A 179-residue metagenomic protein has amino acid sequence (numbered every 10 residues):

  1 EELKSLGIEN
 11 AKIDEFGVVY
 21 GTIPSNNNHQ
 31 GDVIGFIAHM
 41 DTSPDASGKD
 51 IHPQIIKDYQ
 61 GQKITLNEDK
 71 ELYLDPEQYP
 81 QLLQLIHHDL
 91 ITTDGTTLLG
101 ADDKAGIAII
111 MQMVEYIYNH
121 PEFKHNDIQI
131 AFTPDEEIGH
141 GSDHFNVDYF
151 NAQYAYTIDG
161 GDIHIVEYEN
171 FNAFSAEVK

Functional and structural regions predicted by a protein language model:
E1-D89: Acidic/His- and Gly-rich active-site-bordering loop/insert found across diverse amide/peptide-bond hydrolases
L83-K179: Acidic/histidine-rich catalytic neighborhood of metal-dependent amide-processing enzymes
